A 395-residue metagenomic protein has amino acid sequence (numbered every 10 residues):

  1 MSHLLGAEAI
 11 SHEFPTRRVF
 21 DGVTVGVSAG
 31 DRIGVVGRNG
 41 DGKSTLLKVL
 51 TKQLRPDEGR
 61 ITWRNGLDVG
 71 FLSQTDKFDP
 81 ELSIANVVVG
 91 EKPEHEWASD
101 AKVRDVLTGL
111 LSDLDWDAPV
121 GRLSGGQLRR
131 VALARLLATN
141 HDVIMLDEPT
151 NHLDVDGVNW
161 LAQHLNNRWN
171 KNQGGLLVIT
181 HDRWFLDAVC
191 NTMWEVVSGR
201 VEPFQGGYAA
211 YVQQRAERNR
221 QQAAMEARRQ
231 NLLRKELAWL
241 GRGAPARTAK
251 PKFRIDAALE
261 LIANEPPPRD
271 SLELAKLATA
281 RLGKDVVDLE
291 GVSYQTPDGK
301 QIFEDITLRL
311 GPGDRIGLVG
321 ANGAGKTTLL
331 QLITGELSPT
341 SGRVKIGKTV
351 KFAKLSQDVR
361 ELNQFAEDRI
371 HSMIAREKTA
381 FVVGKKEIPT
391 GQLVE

Functional and structural regions predicted by a protein language model:
M1-E226, L277-E395: ABC ATP-binding cassette signature C-motif
H95, L240, R247, E265-P268 (+2 more regions): Short secondary-structure junctions and interdomain/linker hinges
L114, W169, A244-R247, I262-E265 (+2 more regions): A general structural signal marking secondary-structure boundaries and capping sites
Q214-I255, L261-E265: Intracellular alpha-helical coupling/juxtamembrane segments of multi-pass membrane proteins
E265-R281: Short, flexible cytosolic linker that couples an ABC transmembrane/permease module to its adjacent nucleotide-binding
